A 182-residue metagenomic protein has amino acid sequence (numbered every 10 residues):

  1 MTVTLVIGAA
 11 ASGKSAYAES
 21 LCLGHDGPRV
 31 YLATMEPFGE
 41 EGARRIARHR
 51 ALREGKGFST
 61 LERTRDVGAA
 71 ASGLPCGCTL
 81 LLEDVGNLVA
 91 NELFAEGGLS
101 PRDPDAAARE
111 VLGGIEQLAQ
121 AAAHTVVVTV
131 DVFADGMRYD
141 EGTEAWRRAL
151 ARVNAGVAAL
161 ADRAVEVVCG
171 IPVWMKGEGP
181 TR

Functional and structural regions predicted by a protein language model:
T2-P75: Conserved P-loop
L5, T79-L81, V126-V128: Structural motif
A11, E36, G86, V132-F133 (+1 more regions): Short, glycine/serine-rich, charged loops/turns that create anion-binding and catalytic segments at active sites
A18, H49, L81, V130 (+1 more regions): Residue-level signal for inorganic ion chemistry
D26, G77-C78, A122, A161: Short, well-ordered alpha-helix to beta-strand connector turns
K56-A107: Helix-adjacent hinge/juxtasegments
A90-R182: Replace "adjacent to P-loop NTPase cores in ATP/GTP-dependent enzymes" with "adjacent to NTP-binding cores
